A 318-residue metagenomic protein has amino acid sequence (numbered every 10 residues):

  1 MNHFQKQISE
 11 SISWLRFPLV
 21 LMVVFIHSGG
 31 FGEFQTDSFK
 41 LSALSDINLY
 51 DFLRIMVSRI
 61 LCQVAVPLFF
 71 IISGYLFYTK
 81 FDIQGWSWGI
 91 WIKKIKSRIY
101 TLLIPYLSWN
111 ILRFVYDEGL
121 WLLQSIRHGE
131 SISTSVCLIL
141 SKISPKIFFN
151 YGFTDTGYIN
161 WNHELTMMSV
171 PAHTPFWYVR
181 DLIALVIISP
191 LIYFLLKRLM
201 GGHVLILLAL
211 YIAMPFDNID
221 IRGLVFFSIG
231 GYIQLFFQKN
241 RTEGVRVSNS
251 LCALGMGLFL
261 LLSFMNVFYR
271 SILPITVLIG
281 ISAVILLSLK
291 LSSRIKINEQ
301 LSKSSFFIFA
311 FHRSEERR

Functional and structural regions predicted by a protein language model:
M1-L208: Membrane-cytosol interface segments of multi-pass membrane proteins, especially ER/Golgi lipid-handling enzymes
N2, N48, S87, W109 (+11 more regions): Serine/threonine-rich low-complexity intrinsically disordered regions
N2-I12, F39-N48, K197, N218-I219 (+4 more regions): Hydrophobic alpha-helical transmembrane segments
R54-P67, L165-D181, I212-I229, L260-A283 (+1 more regions): Interfacial loop-to-helix transition and helix-capping segments at the boundaries of transmembrane helices
I188-L196, G201-F237: Loop-centered beta-sheet repeat module
R222-S228, Y232-A310, S314, R318: Alpha-helical transmembrane segments and terminal signal-anchor/GPI-anchor hydrophobic tails, characterized by long
